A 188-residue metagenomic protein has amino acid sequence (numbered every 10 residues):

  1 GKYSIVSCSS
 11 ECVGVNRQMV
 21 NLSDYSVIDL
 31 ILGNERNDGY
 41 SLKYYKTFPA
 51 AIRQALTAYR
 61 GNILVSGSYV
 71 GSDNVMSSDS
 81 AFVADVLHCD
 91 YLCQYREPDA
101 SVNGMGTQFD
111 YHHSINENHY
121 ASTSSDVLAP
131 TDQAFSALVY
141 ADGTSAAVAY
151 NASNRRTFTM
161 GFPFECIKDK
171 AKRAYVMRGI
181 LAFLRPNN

Functional and structural regions predicted by a protein language model:
G1-A81: Helical hinge/lid and interdomain linker segments adjacent to catalytic or ligand-binding clefts that mediate domain
K2-S4, F135, R156: Conserved beta-strand segments of alpha/beta enzyme cores
Y40, G71, T144, C166-I167 (+1 more regions): Short, surface-exposed patches at the edges or C-terminal ends of soluble domains, predominantly
V65-Y150: An acidic, glycine-rich "communication" segment
S136-A137, T157-P163: Active-site-proximal beta-strand elements of phosphoester/diester hydrolases
Y150-F158: Beta-strand-turn-beta hairpins that frame and shape the catalytic cleft of phosphate-ester-processing enzymes
M160-N188: A recurrent domain-boundary module in secreted/ectodomain proteins
